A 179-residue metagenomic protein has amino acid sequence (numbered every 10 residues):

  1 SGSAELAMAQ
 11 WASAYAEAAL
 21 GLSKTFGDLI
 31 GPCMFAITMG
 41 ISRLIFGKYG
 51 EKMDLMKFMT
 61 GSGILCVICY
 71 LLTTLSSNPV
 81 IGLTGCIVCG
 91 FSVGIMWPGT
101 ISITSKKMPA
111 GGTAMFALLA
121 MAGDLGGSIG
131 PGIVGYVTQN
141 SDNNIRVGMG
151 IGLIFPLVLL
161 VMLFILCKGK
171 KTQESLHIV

Functional and structural regions predicted by a protein language model:
S1-C33, I37-G40: Extracytoplasmic gate region of multi-pass secondary transporters
A16-E17, Y49-G50, V134-N143, G148: Interfacial helix-cap and linker-helix signal at transmembrane-aqueous boundaries of multi-pass secondary transporters
P32-I37, I64, A117-L125: Transmembrane alpha-helical cores of Major Facilitator Superfamily
K57-L72: Structural signature of the two symmetry-related core transmembrane helices
V80-V88: Paired small-residue
I95-M108: Intracellular juxtamembrane helix-capping segments at the cytosolic ends of symmetry-related transmembrane helices
P109-D142: A late C-terminal transmembrane helix in Major Facilitator Superfamily
V147-I165: Symmetry-related core transmembrane helices of the 12-TM Major Facilitator Superfamily/SLC fold
